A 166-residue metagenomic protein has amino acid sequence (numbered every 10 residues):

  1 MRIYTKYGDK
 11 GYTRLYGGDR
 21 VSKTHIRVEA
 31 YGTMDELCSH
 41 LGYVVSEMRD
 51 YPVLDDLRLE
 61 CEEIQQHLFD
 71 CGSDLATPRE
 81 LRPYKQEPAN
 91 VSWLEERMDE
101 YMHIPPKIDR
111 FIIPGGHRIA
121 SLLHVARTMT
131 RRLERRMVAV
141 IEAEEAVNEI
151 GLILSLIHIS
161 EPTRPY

Functional and structural regions predicted by a protein language model:
R2-S22, A76-E80, Y84, P106-G115 (+1 more regions): Conserved catalytic-core motifs characterized by acidic clusters
T5, D99-E145: Intrinsic, low-complexity N-terminal interaction/targeting segments
Y7, T33-Y43, I64-H67, C71 (+4 more regions): Amphipathic, well-ordered alpha-helical segments in soluble domains
D19-H25, H40-L57: Helix-loop segments that flank and shape redox-cofactor active sites
A30, L57, C61, E87 (+3 more regions): Hydrophobic packing residues in well-ordered alpha-helices of helical domains and bundles
L41-Y51, L75-R82, M137-E144: Secondary-structure edge/capping motif, primarily at the C-terminal ends of alpha-helices and the immediately following
D70-I104: Helix-adjacent hinge/juxtasegments
I157-Y166: Single conserved hydrophobic/aromatic residue that forms the stacking wall/gate of nucleotide- or nucleobase-binding
